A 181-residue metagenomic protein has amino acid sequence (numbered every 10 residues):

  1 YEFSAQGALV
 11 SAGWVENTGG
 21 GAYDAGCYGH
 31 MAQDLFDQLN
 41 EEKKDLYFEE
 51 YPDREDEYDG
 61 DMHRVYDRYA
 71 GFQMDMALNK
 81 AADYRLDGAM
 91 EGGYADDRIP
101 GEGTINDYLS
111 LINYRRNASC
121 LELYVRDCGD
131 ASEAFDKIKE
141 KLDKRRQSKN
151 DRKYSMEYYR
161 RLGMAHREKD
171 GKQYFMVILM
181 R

Functional and structural regions predicted by a protein language model:
Y1-D37, D96-T104, Y108: Extracellular adhesion/carbohydrate-binding repeat motifs centered on closely spaced tryptophans
E2, R85, S155: Functionally constrained cores in energy, signaling, and assembly domains
A8, D87, K169: Residue-level marker of positions within ordered structural domains that often coincide with functionally constrained
A8-L9, F72, L78, Y154: Generic hydrophobic secondary-structure signal
A25-A95: A short alpha-helix/helix-coil micro-patch that ends at or immediately precedes a cysteine
E102-R181: A well-ordered secondary-structure block
